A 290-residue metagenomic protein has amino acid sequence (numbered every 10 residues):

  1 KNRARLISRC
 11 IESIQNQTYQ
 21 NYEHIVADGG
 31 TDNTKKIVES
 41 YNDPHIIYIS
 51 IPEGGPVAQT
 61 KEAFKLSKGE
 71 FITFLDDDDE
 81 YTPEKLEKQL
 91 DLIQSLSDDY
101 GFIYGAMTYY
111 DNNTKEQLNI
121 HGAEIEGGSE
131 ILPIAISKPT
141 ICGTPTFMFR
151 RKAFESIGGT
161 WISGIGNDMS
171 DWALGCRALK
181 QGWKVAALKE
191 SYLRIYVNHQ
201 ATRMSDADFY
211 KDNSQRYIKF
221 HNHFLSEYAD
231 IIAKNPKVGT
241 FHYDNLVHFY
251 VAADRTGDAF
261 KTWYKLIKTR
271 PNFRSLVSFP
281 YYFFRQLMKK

Functional and structural regions predicted by a protein language model:
E12-N21: Short, acidic, metal-binding catalytic loop of nucleotide-sugar glycosyltransferases
A27-K36, D76: A conserved acidic beta->alpha catalytic loop
I51-S67: Glycine-rich, basic loop-to-helix element that forms the pyrophosphate-binding segment of sugar-nucleotide handling
I72: Short aromatic/hydrophobic "clamp" motif used to bind/position activated sugar donors
E84-L118: Conserved donor NDP-sugar-binding/catalytic core segment of glycosyltransferases
E126-F209: Conserved nucleotide-sugar donor-binding catalytic segment
S191-H199, M204-A233, G257-L266: Catalytic core of nucleotide-sugar-dependent glycosyltransferases
Y250-K290: Membrane-interface aromatic/basic loop that binds lipid-linked glycans or pyrophosphate carriers, typified by
